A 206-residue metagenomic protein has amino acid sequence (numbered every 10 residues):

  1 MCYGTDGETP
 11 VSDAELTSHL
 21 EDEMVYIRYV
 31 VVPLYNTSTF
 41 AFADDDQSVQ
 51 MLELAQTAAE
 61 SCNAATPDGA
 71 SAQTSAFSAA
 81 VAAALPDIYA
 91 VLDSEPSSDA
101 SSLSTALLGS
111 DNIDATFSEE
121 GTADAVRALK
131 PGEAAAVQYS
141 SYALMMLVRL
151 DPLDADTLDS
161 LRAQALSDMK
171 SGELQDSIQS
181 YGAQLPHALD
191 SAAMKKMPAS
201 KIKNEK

Functional and structural regions predicted by a protein language model:
M1-E53, T57, N112-K206: PPIase-associated folding chaperone regions across multiple families
T57-E119: Peptidyl-prolyl cis-trans isomerase
